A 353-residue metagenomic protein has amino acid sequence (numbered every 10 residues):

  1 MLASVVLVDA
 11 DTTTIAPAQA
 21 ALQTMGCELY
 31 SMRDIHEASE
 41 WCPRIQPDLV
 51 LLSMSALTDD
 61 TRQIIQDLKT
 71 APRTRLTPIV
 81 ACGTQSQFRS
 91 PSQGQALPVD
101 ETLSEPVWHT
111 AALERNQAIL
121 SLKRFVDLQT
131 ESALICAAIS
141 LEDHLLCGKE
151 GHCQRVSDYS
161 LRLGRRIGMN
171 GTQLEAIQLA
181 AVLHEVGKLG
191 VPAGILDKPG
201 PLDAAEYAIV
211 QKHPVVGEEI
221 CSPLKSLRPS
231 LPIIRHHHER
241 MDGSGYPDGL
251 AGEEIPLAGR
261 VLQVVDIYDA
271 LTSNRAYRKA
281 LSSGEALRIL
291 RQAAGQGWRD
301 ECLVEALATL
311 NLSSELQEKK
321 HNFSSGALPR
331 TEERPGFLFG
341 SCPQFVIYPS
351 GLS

Functional and structural regions predicted by a protein language model:
M1-Q19, V346, L352: Non-catalytic signal-transmission and effector/linker regions of two-component phosphorelay proteins
D9-E40, L97: Two-component/phosphorelay signaling modules centered on CheY-like receiver
R33-L49, S53-D59: Acidic, metal-coordinating helix/loop segments flanking the phosphotransfer/catalytic sites of two-component signaling
P43-I45, L68-L76, L97: Conserved phosphotransfer cores of two-component systems
V50, Q66, R75-S86: A short, hydrophobic beta-strand element within the central beta-sheet of small alpha/beta folds
D59-Q63, G83-E101: Alpha4 helix (beta4-alpha4-beta5 surface) of REC/receiver domains from two-component response regulators
L103-N116: C-terminal output helix
A133-S353: Histidine- and acidic-residue-rich, metal-dependent catalytic cores
